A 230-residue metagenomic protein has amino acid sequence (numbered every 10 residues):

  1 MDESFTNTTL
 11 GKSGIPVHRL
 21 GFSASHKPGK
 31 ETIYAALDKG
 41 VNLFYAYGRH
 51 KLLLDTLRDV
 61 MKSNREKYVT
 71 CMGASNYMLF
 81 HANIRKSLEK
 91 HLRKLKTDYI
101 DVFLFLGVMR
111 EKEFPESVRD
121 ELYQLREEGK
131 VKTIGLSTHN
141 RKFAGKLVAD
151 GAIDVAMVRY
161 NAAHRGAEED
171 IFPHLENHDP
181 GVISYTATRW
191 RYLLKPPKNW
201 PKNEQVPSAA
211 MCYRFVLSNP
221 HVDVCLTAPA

Functional and structural regions predicted by a protein language model:
M1-Y68: N-terminal binding-site loop/beta-alpha segment at the start of enzyme catalytic domains that lines or forms
S4, G107-A230: Beta/alpha (TIM)-barrel catalytic core signal, keyed to glycine-rich beta->alpha loops juxtaposed to Asp/Glu that bind
H18-A24, F44-A46, Y68-G73, I100-F105 (+4 more regions): Hydrophobic faces of well-ordered beta-strands that scaffold small-molecule active sites in alpha/beta enzyme cores
S25-E31, L43-D55, Y77-A82, R110-F114 (+1 more regions): Acidic-and-aromatic substrate-binding clefts and catalytic sites of carbohydrate-active enzymes
H26-L37, F80-K96, T138-K146, P207-F215: Short, acidic/polar
D55-G73, D120-G129: Alpha-helix-loop-beta-strand connector modules within alpha/beta enzyme cores
M61-K86, L106-G107: Structural motif corresponding to the early beta-alpha repeats
L92-K112: Active-site groove signature of glycoside hydrolases
